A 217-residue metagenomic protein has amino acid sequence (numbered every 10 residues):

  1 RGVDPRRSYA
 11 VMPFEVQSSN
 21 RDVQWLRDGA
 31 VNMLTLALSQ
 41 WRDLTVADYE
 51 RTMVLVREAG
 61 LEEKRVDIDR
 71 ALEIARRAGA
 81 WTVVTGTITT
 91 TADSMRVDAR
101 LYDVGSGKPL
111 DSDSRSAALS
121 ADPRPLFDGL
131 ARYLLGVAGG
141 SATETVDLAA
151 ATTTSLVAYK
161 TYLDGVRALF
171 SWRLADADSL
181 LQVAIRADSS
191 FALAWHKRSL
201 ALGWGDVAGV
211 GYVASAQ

Functional and structural regions predicted by a protein language model:
R1-S8, F14, R21, M53-R57 (+1 more regions): Mid-sequence helix-capping/hinge segment at a functional interface
G2-D98, D103-A117, D147-T154: Short beta-strand->alpha-helix linker/helix-N-cap micro-motif that forms a surface specificity/interaction loop
Y102-Y133, L180: Short secondary-structure boundary motifs at beta->alpha junctions and helix caps
